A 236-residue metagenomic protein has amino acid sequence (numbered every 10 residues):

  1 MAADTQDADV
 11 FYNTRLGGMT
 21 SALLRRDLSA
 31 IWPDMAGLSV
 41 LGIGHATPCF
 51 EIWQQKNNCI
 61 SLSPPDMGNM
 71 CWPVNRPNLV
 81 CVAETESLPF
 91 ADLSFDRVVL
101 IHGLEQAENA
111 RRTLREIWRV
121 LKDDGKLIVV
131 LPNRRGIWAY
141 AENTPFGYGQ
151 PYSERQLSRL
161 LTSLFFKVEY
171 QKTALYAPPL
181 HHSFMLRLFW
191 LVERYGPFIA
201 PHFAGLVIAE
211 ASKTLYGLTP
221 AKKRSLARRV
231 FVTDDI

Functional and structural regions predicted by a protein language model:
M1-P33: Class I SAM-dependent methyltransferase Rossmann-like catalytic core, especially the SAM/SAH-binding loop
I31-L88: Class I SAM-dependent methyltransferase SAM/SAH-binding core
V98-V99: Hydrophobic beta-strand segment of the Class I
R111-K126: A short glycine-rich, Lys/Arg-flanked "PGG" loop and its adjoining helix->strand segment in the class I
L131-Y148: Short, glycine-/aromatic-enriched active-site segment of Class I SAM-dependent methyltransferases
G147-Q171, L175, V207: Short alpha-helix
E169-R194, H202-A204: Conserved catalytic loop of SAM-dependent methyltransferase domains
E193-I236: C-terminal lobe and adjacent flexible extensions of AdoMet/dcAdoMet transferase-like proteins
